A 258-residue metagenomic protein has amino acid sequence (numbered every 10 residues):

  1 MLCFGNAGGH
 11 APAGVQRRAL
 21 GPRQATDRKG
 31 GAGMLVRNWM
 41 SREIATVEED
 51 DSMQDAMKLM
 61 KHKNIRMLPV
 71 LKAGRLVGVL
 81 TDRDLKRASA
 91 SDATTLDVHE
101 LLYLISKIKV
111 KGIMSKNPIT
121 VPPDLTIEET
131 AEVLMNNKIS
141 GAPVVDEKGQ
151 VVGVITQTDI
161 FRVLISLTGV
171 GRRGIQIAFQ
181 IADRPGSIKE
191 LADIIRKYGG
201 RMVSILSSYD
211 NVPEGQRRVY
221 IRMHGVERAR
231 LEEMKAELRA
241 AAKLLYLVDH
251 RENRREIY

Functional and structural regions predicted by a protein language model:
C3, Q16-G33: Short, Lys/Arg-enriched N-terminal segments with co-localized hydrophobic residues within the first ~10-30 amino acids
D27-E43, D82-I119, T126-M135, T156-A192 (+2 more regions): Tandem CBS (Bateman) regulatory domains
Q54-K58, E129-A131: Short, basic/aromatic recognition patches
M60, L68-D84, L134, A142-T158: A glycine-centered beta-loop-beta connector
V203-I205, K235-R255: Conserved short beta-strand edge segments in small beta-sheet-based binding/regulatory domains
Y209-Q216, V248-Y258: Short proline/glycine- and acidic-rich turn/helix-capping motifs at secondary-structure junctions
Q216-E227: Short basic, glycine-rich beta-strand/loop surfaces that mediate nucleic-acid
